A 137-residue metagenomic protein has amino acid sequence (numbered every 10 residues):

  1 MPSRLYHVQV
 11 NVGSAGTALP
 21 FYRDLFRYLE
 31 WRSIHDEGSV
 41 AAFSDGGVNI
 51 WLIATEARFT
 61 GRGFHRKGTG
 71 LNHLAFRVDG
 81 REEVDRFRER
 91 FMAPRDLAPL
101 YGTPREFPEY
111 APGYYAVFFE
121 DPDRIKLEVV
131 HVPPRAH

Functional and structural regions predicted by a protein language model:
M1-L19, L74, P133-H137: N-terminal beta-strand motif that seeds the catalytic metal site of vicinal oxygen chelate
P2-R4, K67-L71, A111: Short glycine-enriched loop/turn motifs at secondary-structure junctions
Y6, R32-D36, I50, A54 (+4 more regions): Long, contiguous binding/interaction regions
H7, V40-D45, A75, R81 (+2 more regions): A generic structural signal for ordered secondary structure
Q9-E56: Core segments of cupin and vicinal oxygen chelate
V12-T17, A75-P122: Vicinal oxygen chelate
A57-R62, H137: A short, acidic/glycine-rich surface segment
T60-E83: Helix-adjacent hinge/juxtasegments
